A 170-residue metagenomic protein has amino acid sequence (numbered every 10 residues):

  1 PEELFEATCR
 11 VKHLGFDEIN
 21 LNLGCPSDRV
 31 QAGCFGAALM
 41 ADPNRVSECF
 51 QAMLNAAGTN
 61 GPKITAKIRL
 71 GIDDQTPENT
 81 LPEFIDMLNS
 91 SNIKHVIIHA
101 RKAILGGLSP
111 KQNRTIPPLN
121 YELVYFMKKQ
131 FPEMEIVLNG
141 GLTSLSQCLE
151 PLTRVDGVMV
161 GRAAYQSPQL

Functional and structural regions predicted by a protein language model:
P1-L170: Flavin-dependent oxidoreductase catalytic cores
